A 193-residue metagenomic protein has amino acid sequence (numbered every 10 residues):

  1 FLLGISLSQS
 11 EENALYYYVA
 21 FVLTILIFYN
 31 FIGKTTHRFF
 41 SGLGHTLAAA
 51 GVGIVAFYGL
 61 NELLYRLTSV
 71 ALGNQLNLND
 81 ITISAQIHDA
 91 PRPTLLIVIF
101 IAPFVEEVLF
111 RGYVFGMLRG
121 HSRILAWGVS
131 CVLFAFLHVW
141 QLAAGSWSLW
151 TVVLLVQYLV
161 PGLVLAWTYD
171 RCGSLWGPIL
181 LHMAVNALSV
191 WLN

Functional and structural regions predicted by a protein language model:
F1-I32, L78-A85, D89, P93: Alpha-helical transmembrane segments in multi-pass membrane proteins
F1-L2, A49-A56, W127-L133: Alpha-helical transmembrane segments
L2-S8, L64-T68, V139-A144: Juxtamembrane "helix-exit" motif on the non-cytosolic side of transmembrane helices
G4-E11, S69-N74, L118-G128: Membrane interface segments of multi-pass transport proteins and intramembrane proteases
T24-I32, F57, N61, Y65 (+3 more regions): Structural signal for membrane-spanning alpha-helices in multi-pass inner-membrane proteins, emphasizing helix cores
L26-T36, T168-R171: Structural signal for the C-terminal ends of transmembrane alpha-helices and the immediately following loop
T35-A102: Juxtamembrane helix-loop-helix connectors linking adjacent transmembrane helices in multi-pass membrane enzymes
P91-N193: Transmembrane helix-loop-helix hairpins at the membrane interface of multi-pass integral membrane proteins
